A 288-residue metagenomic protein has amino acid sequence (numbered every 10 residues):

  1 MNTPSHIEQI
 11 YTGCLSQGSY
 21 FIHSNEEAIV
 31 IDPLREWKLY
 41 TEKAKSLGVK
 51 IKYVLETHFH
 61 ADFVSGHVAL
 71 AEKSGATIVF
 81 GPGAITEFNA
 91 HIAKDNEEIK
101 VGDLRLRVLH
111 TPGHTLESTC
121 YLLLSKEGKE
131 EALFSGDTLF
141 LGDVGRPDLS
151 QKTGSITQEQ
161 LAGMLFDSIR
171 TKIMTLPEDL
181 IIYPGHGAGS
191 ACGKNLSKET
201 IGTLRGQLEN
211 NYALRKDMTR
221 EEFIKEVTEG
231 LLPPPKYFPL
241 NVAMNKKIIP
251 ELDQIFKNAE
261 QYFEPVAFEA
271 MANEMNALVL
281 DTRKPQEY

Functional and structural regions predicted by a protein language model:
N2-K50, Y121-G136, L141-G142, V279-L280 (+1 more regions): Conserved beta-strand hairpin/beta-sheet module of binuclear metal-dependent hydrolase folds, prominently
I22, D32, H58, L70 (+6 more regions): Divalent metal-coordination and catalytic microenvironments
V30-I31, I51-H60, V79-G83, H110-G113 (+3 more regions): Active-site neighborhood of phospho(di)ester-bond hydrolases with catalytic His/Asp-centered motifs
P33-L34, F59, G83-A84, T115 (+4 more regions): Active-site metal-binding loops of divalent metal-dependent hydrolases
W37-V79: Active-site metal-binding motif and surrounding structural segment of the metallo-beta-lactamase
H67, E72, A76-I78, G83-R107 (+3 more regions): Hydrophobic, small-residue-rich alpha-helical packing segments that form membrane-like cores
E131-A132, S155, A162-I255: Divalent-metal (often Zn2+) His-rich catalytic cores of metallo-beta-lactamase-fold enzymes
L252-Y288: Positively charged, proline/Ser/Thr-rich regional signature most characteristic of the Rhodanese/CDC25-like
